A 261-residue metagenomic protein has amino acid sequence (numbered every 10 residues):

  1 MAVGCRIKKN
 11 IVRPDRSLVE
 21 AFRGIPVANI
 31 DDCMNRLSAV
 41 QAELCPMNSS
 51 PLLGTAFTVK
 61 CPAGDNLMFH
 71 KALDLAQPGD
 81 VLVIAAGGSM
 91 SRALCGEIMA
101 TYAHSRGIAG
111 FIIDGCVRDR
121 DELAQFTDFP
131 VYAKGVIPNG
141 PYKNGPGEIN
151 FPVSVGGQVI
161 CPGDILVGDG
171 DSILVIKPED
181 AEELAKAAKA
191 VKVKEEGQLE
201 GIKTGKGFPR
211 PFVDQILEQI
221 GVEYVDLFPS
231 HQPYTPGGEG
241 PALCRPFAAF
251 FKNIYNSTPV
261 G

Functional and structural regions predicted by a protein language model:
A2-P162, I176-Y224, F228-G238, F251: Feature captures the catalytic cores and cofactor-binding loops of soluble hydro-lyases/lyases that act on carboxylate
I165-G168: Acidic and generally charged, gly/proline-rich low-complexity regions
G238-A248: N-terminal amphipathic/hydrophobic targeting modules at extreme N-termini, encompassing cleavable Sec/SRP-type signal
F247-F251, Y255: Aromatic (phenylalanine/tyrosine) cluster motif
N256-V260: Short, intrinsically disordered C-terminal tails of secreted or membrane-associated proteins
